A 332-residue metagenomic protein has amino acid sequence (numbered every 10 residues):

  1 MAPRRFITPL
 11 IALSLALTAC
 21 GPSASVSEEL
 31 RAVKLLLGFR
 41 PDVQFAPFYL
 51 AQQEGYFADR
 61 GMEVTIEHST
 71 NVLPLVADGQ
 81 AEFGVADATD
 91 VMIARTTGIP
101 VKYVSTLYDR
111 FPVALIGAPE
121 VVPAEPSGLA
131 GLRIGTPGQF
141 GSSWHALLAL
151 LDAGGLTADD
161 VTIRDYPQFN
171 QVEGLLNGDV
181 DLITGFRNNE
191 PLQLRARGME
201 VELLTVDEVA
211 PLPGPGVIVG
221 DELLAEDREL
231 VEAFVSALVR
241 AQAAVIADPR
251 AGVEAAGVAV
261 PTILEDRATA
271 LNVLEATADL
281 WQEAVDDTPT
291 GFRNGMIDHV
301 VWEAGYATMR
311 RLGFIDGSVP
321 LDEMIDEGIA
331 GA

Functional and structural regions predicted by a protein language model:
M1-R31, A332: Short, low-complexity disordered leader/linker segments with a strong preference for bacterial N-terminal type II
V26-N177, D181-N188, L204-T205, P211: Short, glycine-/small- and polar/acidic-enriched structural segments that line small-molecule recognition paths
D42, E67, V85, G141-S142 (+5 more regions): Soluble non-cytosolic domains of exported or imported proteins
T65, N71-L73, A270-D279, V319-G331: Short linear loop/turn motifs
T89, N170-E265: Pocket-lining segment of extracytoplasmic ligand-binding domains
Y103, I163, V245, P249-A255 (+1 more regions): Surface-exposed patches in mature extracellular/periplasmic domains of secreted proteins
D227-L312: Secondary-structure end/capping motifs
V300-A332: Conserved C-terminal helix/tail region of periplasmic/extracytoplasmic solute-binding proteins
